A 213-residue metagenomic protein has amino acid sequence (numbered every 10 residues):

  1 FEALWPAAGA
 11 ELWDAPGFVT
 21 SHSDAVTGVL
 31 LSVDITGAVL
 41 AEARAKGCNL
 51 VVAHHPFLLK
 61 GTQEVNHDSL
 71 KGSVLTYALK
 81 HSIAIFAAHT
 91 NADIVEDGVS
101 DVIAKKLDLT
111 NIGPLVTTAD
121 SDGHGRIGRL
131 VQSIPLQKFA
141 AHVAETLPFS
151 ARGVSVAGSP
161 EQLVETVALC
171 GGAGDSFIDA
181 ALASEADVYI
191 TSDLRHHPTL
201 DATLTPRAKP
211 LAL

Functional and structural regions predicted by a protein language model:
F1-L213: Hydrophobic structural segments
